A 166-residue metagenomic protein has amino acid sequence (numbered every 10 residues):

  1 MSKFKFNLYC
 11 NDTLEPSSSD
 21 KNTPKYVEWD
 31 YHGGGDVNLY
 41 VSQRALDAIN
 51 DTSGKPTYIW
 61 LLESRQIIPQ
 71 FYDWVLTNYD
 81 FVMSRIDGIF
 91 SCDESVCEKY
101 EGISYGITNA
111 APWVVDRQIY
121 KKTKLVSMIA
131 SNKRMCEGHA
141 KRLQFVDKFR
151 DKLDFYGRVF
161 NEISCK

Functional and structural regions predicted by a protein language model:
M1-K166: Nucleotide-sugar donor-binding catalytic core of glycosyltransferases
